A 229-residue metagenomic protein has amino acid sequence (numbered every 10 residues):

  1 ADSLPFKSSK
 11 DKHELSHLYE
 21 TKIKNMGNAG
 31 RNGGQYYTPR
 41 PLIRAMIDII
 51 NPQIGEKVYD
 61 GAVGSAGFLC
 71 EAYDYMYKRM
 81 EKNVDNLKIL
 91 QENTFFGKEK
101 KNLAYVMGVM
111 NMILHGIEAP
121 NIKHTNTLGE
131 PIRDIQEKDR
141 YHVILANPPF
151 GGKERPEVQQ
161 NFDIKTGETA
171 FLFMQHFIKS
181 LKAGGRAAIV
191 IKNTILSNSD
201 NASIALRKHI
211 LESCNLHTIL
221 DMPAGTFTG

Functional and structural regions predicted by a protein language model:
A1-I54, K123-E130, D221-G225: Non-catalytic, mostly N-terminal accessory regions of nucleic-acid modification and defense proteins
D2, L211-E212: Alpha-helix boundary recognition
G33-A146, G151-K153, V158, K165-G167 (+4 more regions): Conserved S-adenosyl-L-methionine
L145, A188-V190, I219-D221: Short, conserved beta-strand edge motifs with alternating hydrophobic and charged residues
L181-A187: Short glycine-dipeptide loop
I195-S199, T228: Acceptor-substrate binding/catalytic loop of class I
N215-G229: Class I S-adenosyl-L-methionine
